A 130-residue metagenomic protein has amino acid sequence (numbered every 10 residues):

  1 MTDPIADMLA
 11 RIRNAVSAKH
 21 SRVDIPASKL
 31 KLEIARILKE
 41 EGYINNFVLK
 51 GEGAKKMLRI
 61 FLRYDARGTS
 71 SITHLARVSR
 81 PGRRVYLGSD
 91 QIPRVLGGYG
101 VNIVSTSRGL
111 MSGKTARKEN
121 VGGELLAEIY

Functional and structural regions predicted by a protein language model:
M1-Y130: Core subunits and conserved enzymes of cellular information-processing and envelope-translocation systems across
